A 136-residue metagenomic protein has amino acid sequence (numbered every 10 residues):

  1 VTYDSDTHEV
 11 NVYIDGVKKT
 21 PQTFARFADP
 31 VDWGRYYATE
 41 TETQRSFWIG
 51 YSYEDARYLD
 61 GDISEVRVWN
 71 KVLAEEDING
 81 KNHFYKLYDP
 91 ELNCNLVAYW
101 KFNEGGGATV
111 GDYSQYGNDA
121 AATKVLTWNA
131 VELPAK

Functional and structural regions predicted by a protein language model:
V1, I49, I63-W69, Y99-K101 (+1 more regions): Short hydrophobic/aromatic patches on beta-strands that form ligand-binding or substrate-lining surfaces
V1-P30, V68, V125-K136: Extracellular glycan-interaction surfaces
S5-H8, V17, Y53-E54, V68-D77 (+1 more regions): Acidic glycine-/aspartate-rich tracts in secreted/extracellular proteins
Y13-D15, T23-F24, D77-K81, G111-S114: Short, solvent-exposed loop/turn and secondary-structure capping segments
F24, P30-Y37, A74: Secondary-structure transition motifs
G34-S64, I78-L87: Extracellular glycan-interaction patches encoded by glycine-rich segments
N82-K136: Extracytoplasmic low-complexity segments
